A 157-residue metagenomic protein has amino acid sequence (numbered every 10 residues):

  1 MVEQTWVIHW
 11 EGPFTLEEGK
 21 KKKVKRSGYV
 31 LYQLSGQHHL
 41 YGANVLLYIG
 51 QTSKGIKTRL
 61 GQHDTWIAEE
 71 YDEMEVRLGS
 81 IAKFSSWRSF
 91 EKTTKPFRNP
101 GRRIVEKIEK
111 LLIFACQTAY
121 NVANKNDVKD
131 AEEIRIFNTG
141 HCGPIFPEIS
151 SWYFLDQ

Functional and structural regions predicted by a protein language model:
M1-L47, Q51-Q157: Boundary/linker segments flanking structured domains
